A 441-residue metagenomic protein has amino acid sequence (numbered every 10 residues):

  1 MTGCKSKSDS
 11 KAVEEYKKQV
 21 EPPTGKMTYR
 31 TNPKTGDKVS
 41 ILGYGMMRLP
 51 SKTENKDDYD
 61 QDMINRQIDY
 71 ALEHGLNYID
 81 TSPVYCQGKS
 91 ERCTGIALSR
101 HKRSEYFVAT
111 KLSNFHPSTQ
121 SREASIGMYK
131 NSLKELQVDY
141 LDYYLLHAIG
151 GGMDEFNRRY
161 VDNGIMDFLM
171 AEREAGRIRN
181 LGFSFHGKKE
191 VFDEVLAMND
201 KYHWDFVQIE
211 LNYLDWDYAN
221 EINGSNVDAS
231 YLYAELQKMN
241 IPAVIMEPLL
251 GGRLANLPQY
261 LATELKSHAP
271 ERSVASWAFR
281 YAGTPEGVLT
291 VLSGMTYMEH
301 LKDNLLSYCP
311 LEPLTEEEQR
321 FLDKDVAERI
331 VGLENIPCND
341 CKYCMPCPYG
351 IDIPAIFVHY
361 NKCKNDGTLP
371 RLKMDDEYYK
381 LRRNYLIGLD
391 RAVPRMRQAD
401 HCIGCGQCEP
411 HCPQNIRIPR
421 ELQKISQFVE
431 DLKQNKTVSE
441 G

Functional and structural regions predicted by a protein language model:
T2-Y106, D139, F168, E174: N-terminal binding-site loop/beta-alpha segment at the start of enzyme catalytic domains that lines or forms
K26, I149-V358, K362-L381, P410 (+1 more regions): Beta/alpha (TIM)-barrel catalytic core signal, keyed to glycine-rich beta->alpha loops juxtaposed to Asp/Glu that bind
N32, Y44, A71, I79 (+12 more regions): Conserved, mostly hydrophobic/aromatic
M47-D62, K111-A124, E155-R158, G187-K188 (+1 more regions): Active-site mouth loops of central-metabolism enzymes
K56-A71, Q120-Q137, G187-M198, V274-Y281: Short, acidic/polar
S104-P117, L146, I209-L211: A short, structured active-site edge motif that brings together acidic residues
L133-N157: Active-site groove signature of glycoside hydrolases
Q319-M345, K380-G404, F428-G441: Ferredoxin-like iron-sulfur electron-transfer modules
